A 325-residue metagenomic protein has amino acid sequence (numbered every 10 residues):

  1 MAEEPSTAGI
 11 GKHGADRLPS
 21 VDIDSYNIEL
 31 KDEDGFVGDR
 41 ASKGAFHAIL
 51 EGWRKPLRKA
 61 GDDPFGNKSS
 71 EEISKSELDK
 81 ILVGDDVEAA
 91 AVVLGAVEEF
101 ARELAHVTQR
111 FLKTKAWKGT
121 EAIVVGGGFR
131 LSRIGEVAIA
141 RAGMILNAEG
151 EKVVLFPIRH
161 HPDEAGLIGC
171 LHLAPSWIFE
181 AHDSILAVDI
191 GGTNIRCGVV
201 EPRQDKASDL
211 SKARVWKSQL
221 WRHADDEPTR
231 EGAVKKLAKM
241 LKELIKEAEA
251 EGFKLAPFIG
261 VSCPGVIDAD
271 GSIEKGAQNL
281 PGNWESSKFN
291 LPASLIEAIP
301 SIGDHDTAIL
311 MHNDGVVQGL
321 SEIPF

Functional and structural regions predicted by a protein language model:
A2-G66, S70, C170-L171, P175-V215: Gly/Thr-rich phosphate-binding beta-strand-loop-beta motif of the actin/hexokinase/Hsp70
D22, L30-S70, G119, G127 (+1 more regions): Gly/Ser/Thr-rich active-site cleft segment
K68-E121, I158-D163, R222-L255: Adenine-nucleotide phosphate-binding core of ATP-dependent small-molecule kinases
V97, E103, K115-I145: Glycine-rich phosphate-binding loops at beta-strand->alpha-helix junctions
T120-E121, G150-V154, A181: Extended, charged alpha/beta regions that create polyanion-binding interfaces
V124, I185-D189, A256-G260: Short glycine-aspartate micro-motif
L131-D163, S218-A238, F253-I259, G265-F325: Glycine-rich phosphate-binding loop and adjoining helix at the ATP-binding site of ATP-dependent phosphoryl-transfer
G169, N194, G265-A269: Feature marks short, surface-exposed loop/turn motifs that line or immediately flank catalytic pockets and channel
